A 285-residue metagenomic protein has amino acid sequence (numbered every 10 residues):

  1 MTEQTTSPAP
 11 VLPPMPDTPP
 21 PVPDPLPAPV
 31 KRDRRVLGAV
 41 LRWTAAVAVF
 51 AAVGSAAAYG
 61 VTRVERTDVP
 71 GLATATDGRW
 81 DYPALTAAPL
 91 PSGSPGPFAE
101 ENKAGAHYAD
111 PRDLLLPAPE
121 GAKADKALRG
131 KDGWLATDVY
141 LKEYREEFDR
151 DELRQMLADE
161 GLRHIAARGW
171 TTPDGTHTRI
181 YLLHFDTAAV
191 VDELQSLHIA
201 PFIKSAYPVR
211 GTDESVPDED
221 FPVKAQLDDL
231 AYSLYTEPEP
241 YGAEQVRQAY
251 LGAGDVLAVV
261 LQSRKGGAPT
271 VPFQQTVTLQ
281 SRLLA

Functional and structural regions predicted by a protein language model:
M1-V40: Terminal targeting segments of Actinobacterial cell-envelope proteins
Q4, V30, W43, A58-T67: N-terminal charge/polar-biased segments
P25, A39-V61: Hydrophobic membrane-insertion alpha-helices, especially the h-region of bacterial N-terminal signal peptides
R32-A39, A48, R63-D68, S92: Charged, compositionally biased boundary regions
R34, T171-T172, A249-A253: Short glycine/proline-enriched loop/turn "hinge" motifs that connect secondary-structure elements and lie
Y59-H164: N-terminal "mature-domain start" segment
K131-K224: Non-cytosolic head/periplasmic domains of membrane-anchored proteins
H198-A285: Extracellularly exposed regions in secreted/surface proteins, prominently low-complexity, repeat-rich
